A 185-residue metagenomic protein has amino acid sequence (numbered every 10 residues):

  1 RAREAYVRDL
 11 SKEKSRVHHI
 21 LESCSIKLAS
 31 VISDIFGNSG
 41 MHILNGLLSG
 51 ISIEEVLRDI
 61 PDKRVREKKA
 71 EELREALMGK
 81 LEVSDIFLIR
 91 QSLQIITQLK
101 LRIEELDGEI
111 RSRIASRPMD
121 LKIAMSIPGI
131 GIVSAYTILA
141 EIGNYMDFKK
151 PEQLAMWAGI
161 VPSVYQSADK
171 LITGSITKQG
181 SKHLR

Functional and structural regions predicted by a protein language model:
R1-R185: A detector of single, family-specific signature residues that are central to catalytic or substrate-handling motifs
